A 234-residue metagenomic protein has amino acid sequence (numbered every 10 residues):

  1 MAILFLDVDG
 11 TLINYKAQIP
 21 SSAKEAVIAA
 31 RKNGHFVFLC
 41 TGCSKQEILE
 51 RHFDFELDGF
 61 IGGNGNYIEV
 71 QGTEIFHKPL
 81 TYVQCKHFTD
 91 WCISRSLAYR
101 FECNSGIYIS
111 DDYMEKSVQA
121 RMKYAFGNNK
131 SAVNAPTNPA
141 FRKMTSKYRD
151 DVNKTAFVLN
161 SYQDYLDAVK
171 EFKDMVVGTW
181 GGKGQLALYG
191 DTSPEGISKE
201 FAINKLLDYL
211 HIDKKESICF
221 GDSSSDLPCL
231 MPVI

Functional and structural regions predicted by a protein language model:
A2, D58, I234: Conserved acidic residues
A2, H35, L97, L210 (+1 more regions): Short coil/turn segments at beta-strand junctions that form active-site/ligand-binding loops
A2-A17, L39, F88, L230: Asp-based phosphoryl-transfer active-site loop
L4-L6, F60-I61, C219: Residue-level marker for buried hydrophobic side chains located in beta-strands that build the well-ordered beta-sheet
G10, G65, G221-S223: Active-site metal-binding loops of divalent metal-dependent hydrolases
L12, E69-G72, L186-Y189: A short acidic, helix-capping loop that chelates divalent metal ions and anchors anionic groups
Q18-Y124: Active-site phosphate-binding/coordination module
G106-F220, S224-P232: Conserved acidic, metal-coordinating active-site core of Asp-based, Mg2+-dependent phosphoryl-transfer enzymes
